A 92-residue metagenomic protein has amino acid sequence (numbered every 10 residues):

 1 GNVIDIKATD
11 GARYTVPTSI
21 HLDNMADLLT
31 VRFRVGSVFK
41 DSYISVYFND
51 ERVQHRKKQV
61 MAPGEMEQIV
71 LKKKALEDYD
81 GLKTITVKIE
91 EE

Functional and structural regions predicted by a protein language model:
G1-R56: Mid-to-C-terminal Rossmann-like scaffold of FAD/NAD(P)H-dependent oxidoreductases
V3-D5, Q68, D80-T84: Low-complexity, flexible helical/coil segments
I20, R56-V60, K74-D78: Beta-strand-rich interaction surfaces with strong enrichment in secreted/lumenal proteins
T30-F33, G64-L76: Exposed aromatic-hydrophobic patches
V35-S37, A75, E91: A broadly conserved detector of short glycine/acidic/proline-rich loop/turn motifs that flank catalytic sites and bind
I44, E77-E92: Short, aromatic- and glycine-rich surface loops/edge beta-strands on solvent-exposed regions
R52-M66: Solvent-exposed serine/threonine-rich low-complexity stretches and specific carbohydrate-binding patches
